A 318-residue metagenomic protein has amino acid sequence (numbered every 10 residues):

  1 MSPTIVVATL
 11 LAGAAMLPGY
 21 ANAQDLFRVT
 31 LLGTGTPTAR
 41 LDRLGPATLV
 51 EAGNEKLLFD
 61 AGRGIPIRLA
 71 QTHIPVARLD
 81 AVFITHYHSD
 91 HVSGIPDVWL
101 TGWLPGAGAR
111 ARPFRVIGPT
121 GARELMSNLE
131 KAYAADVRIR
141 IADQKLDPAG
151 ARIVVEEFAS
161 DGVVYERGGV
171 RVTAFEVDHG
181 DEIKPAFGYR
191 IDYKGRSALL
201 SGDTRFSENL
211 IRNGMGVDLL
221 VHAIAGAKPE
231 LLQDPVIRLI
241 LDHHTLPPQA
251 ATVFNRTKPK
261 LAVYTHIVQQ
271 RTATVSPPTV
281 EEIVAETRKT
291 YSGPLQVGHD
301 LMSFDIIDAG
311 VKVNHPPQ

Functional and structural regions predicted by a protein language model:
T4-P18: Bacterial N-terminal signal peptides
T9, T34, T85, T204 (+1 more regions): Ser/Thr-centric signal marking residues that sit in or immediately flank functional binding/regulatory motifs
A23-A198, V284-V311: Binuclear metal-dependent hydrolase catalytic cores
V177, D203-T204: Residue-level structural signal for beta-strand termini and adjacent loop
F187-G188, S197-L199, R205-M302: Cap/insert and terminal regions of metallo-dependent hydrolase folds
V313-Q318: A polyampholytic, Gly/Pro-enriched intrinsically disordered region
